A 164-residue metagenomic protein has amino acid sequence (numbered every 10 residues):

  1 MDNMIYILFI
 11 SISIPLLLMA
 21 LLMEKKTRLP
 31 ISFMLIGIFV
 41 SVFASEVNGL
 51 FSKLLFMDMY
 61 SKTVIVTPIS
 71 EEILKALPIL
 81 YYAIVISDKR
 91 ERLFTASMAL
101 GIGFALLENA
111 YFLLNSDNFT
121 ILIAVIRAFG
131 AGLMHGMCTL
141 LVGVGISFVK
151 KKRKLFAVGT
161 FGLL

Functional and structural regions predicted by a protein language model:
M1-L164: Hydrophobic alpha-helical segments at protein termini of multi-pass membrane proteins
